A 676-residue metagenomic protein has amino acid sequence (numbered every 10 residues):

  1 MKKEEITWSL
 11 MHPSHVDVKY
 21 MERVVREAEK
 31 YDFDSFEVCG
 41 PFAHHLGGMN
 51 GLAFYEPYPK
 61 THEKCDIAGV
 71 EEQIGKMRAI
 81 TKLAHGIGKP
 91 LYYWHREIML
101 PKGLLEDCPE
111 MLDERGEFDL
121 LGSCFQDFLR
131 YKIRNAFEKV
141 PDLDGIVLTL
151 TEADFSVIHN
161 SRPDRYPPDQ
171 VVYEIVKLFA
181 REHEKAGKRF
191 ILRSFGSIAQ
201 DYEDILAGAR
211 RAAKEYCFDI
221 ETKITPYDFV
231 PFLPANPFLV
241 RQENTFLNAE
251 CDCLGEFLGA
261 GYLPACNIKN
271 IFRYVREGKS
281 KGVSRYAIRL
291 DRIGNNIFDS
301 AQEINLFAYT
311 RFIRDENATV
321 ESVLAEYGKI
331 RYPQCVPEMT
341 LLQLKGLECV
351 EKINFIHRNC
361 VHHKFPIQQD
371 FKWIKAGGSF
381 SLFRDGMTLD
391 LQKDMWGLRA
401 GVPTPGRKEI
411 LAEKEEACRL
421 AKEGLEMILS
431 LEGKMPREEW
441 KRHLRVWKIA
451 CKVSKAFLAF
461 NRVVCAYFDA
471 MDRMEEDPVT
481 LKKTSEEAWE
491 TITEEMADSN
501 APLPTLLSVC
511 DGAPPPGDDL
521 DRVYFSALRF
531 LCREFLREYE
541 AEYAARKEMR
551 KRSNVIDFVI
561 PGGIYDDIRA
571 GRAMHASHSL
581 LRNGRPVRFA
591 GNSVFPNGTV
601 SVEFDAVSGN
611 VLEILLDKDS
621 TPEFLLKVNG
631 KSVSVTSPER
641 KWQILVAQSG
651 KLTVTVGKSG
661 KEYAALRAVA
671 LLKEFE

Functional and structural regions predicted by a protein language model:
I6-S14, V18-V25, E29, D34-C39 (+4 more regions): Catalytic-core regions of glycoside hydrolase
N50-L100: Acidic/aromatic-lined carbohydrate-recognition and catalytic surfaces of CAZymes acting on diverse glycans
H85, K89, N610-L616, A647-A664: Short, well-structured beta-strand segments within conserved domains
Y93-R134, N244-F246: Active-site-adjacent "subsite" loops/lids of carbohydrate-active enzymes
L290-V523: C-terminal non-catalytic alpha-helical accessory regions
E540-V607, L615-D617, G660-F675: Glycan-recognition and processing domains
T621-S632: Short, surface-exposed beta-strand/strand-loop-strand elements in extracellular ectodomains
G630-S649: Extracellular carbohydrate recognition and processing domains and analogous Trp-centered ligand-binding platforms
